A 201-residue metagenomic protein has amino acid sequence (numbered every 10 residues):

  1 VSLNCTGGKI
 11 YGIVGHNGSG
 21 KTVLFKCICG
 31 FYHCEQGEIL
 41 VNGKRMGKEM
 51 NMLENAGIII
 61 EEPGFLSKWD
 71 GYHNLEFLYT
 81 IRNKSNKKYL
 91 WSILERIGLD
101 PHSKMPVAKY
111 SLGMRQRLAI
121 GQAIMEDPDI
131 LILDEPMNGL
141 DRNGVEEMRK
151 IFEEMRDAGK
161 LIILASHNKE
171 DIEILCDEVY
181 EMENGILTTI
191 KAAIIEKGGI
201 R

Functional and structural regions predicted by a protein language model:
V14-H16: The feature captures the beta-strand-to-loop junction immediately N-terminal to the Walker
C29: Helix-to-loop junction immediately C-terminal to a conserved catalytic motif
G37-M52: Conserved ABC transporter NBD signature motif
K68-I81: Q-loop/switch helix immediately C-terminal to the Walker
E76, K87-H102: Conserved ABC ATPase "signature" region
L131-E135: Catalytic Walker B motif of ABC-type/P-loop ATPase nucleotide-binding domains
S166-H167: H-loop/switch region of ABC-family ATPase nucleotide-binding domains
